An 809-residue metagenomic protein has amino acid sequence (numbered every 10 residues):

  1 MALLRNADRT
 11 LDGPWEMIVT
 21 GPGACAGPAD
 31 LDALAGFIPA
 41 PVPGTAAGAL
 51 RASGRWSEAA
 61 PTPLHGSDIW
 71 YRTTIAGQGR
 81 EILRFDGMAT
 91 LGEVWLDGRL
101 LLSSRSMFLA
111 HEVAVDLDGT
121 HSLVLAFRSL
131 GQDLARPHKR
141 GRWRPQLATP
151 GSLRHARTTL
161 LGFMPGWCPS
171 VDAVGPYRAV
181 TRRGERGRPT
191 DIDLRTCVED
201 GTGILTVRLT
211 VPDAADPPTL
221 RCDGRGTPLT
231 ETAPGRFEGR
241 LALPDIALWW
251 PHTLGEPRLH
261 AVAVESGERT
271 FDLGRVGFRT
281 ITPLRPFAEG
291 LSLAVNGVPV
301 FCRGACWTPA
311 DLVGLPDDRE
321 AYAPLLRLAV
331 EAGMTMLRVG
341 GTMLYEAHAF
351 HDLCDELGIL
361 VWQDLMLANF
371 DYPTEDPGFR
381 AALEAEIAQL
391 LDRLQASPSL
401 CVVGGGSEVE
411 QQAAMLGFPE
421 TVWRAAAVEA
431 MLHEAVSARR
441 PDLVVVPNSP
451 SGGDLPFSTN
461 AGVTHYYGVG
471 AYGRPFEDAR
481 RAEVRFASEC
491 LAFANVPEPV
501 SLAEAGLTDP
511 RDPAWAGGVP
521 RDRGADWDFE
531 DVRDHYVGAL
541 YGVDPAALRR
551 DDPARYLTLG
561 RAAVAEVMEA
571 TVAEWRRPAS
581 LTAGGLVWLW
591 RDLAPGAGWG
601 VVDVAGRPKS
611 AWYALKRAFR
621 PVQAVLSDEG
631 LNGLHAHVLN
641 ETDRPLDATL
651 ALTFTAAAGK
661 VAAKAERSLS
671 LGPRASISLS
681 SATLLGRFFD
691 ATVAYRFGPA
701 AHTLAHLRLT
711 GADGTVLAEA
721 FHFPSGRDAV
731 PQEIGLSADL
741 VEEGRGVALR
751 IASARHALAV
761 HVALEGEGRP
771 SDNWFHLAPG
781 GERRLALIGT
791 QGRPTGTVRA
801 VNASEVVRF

Functional and structural regions predicted by a protein language model:
M1-L337, R577-P578, T582, R607 (+1 more regions): Secreted/periplasmic carbohydrate-active enzymes, especially glycoside hydrolases
V19, G175, V403, V436 (+1 more regions): Substrate-binding clefts and catalytic carboxylate motifs of secreted carbohydrate-active enzymes
T62-G66, V313-E320, P324, R338 (+4 more regions): Short, surface-exposed alpha-helical recognition segments that flank or form part of ligand/macromolecule-binding
S67, D172, A214, A321 (+5 more regions): Soluble or luminal CAZymes and related metallo-dependent hydrolases
Y71-T74, L325, A332, F350 (+4 more regions): Alpha-helical packing segments of well-folded alpha/beta enzyme cores
A148, F163, W250, P373 (+3 more regions): Active-site oxyanion-binding pockets that recognize sulfate/phosphate
R275-L394, D592-A597, V601-A605: Aromatic-lined carbohydrate-binding/catalytic grooves of carbohydrate-active enzymes
R338-M343, A347-E356, L360-D526, A563 (+4 more regions): Substrate-binding/catalytic cleft of secreted carbohydrate-active enzymes, primarily glycoside hydrolases
